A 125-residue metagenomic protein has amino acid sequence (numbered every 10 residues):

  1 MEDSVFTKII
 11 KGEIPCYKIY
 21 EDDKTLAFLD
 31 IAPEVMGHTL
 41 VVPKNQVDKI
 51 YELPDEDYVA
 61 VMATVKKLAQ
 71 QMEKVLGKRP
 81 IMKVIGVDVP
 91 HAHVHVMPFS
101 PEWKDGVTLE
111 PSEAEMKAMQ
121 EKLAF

Functional and structural regions predicted by a protein language model:
M1-F125: HIT superfamily nucleotide-processing domains
